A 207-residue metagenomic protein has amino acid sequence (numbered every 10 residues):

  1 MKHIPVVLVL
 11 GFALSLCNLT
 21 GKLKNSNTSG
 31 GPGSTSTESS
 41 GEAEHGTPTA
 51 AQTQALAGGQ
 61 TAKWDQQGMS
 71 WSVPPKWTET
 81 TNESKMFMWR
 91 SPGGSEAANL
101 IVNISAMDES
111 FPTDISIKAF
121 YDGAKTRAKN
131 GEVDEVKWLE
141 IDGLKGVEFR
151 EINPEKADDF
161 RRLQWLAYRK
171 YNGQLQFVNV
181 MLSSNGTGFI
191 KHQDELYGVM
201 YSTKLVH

Functional and structural regions predicted by a protein language model:
M1-S15: Sec-dependent bacterial lipoprotein signal peptides
N18-G21: Bacterial signal peptide processing site
N25-Q54: Compositionally biased, proline/threonine/alanine/serine-rich low-complexity intrinsically disordered stretches
A43-K85: N-terminal "mature-domain start" segment
Q67-A119, E155-D158: Secretory pathway targeting signatures of secreted, lumenal, and periplasmic proteins
W77, L175-H207: Surface-exposed amphipathic alpha-helical segments
I104-F111, V136, N185-F189: Second-shell loop/turn segments in exported
Y121-Y171: Signature of long, low-cysteine stretches enriched in small and polar/charged residues
